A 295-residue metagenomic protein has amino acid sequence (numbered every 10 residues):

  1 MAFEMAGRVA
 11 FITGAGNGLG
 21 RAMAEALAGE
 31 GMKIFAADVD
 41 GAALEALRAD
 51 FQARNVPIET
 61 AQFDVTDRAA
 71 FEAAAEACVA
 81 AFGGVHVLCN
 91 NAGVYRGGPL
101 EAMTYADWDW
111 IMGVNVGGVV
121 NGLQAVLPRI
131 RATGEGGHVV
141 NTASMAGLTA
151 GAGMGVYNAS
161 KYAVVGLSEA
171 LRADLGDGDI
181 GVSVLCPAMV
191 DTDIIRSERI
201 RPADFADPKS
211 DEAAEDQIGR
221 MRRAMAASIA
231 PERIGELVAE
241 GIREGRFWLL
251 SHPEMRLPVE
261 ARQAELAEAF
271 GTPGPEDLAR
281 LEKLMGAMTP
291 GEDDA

Functional and structural regions predicted by a protein language model:
V9, G16-N17: Conserved glycine-rich cofactor-binding loop
E30-L47: Conserved glycine-rich Rossmann-like NAD(P)H-binding loop of the short-chain dehydrogenase/reductase
G41-A42, A61-A73, Y105: The beta1-alpha1 cofactor-binding region of Rossmann-like NAD(H)/NADP(H)-dependent oxidoreductases
P99-L100, D107-D109: Substrate-binding pocket helix/loop in short-chain dehydrogenase/reductase
L123, S160: Active-site helix of classical SDR
S144: Residue(s) in the substrate-gating loop at a strand-loop-helix junction that position the organic substrate next
D177-P253: SDR active-site lid
